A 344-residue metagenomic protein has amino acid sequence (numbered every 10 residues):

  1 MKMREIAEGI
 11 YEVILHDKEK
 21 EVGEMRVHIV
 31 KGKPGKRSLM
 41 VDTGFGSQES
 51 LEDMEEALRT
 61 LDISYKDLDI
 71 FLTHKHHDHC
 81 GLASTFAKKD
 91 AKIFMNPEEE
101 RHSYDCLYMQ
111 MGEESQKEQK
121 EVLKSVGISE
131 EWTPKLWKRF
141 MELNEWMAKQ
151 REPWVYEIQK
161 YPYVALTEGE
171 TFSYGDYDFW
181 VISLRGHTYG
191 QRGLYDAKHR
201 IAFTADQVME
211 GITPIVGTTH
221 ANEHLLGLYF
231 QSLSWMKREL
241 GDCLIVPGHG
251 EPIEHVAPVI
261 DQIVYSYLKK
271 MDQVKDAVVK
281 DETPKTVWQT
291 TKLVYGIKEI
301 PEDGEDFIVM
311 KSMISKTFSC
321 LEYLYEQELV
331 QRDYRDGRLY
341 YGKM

Functional and structural regions predicted by a protein language model:
M3-L61, Y108, G193-E210: Conserved beta-strand hairpin/beta-sheet module of binuclear metal-dependent hydrolase folds, prominently
A7-L15, A148-V155, G175-Y177: Short Pro/Gly-enriched beta-strand edge/turn motifs at strand-loop
G9, V30, D42, H74 (+9 more regions): Divalent metal-coordination and catalytic microenvironments
K20-V22, V164-L166, R185-T188: A short catalytic or substrate-binding loop motif that flags glycine-/basic-rich loops and adjacent residues that bind
M40, F45-Q48, W154-I158, D178-M271: Metallo-beta-lactamase
E49-S50, A57-F172: Active-site HxH/HxHxD metal-binding segment of metal-dependent hydrolases
F71-H79, H187, Q191, H249 (+1 more regions): Histidine-centered divalent metal-coordination motifs
D276-M344: C-terminal regulatory/interaction regions
